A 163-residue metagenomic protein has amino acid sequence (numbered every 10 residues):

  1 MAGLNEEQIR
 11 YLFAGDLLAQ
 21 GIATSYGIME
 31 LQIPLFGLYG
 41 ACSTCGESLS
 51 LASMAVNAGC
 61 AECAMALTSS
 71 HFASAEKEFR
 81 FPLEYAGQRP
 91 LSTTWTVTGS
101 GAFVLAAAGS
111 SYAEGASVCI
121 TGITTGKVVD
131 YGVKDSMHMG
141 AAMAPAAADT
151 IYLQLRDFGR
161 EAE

Functional and structural regions predicted by a protein language model:
M1-L4, T44, A52, A146 (+1 more regions): Stable alpha-helical structural segments in soluble proteins, enriched in small hydrophobic residues
M1-S43, A162: Conserved beta-ketoacyl condensing-enzyme motif
A2-Y11, A58-T68, A113, D157 (+1 more regions): Structural signature of cysteine-dependent C-C bond-forming condensing enzymes
N5, G27-E30, T44, V56-C60 (+3 more regions): Solvent-exposed alpha-helices and their adjacent loops that cap or buttress functional pockets in soluble metabolic
G15-L31, S70, S74-F81, G109-T125 (+1 more regions): Acidic-glycine-rich active-site phosphate/pyrophosphate-binding loop
Y39-A66, L105, P145: Active-site-proximal alpha-helical scaffold in enzymes
S43, A58-F72, E78-E84, R89-P90: Glycine-rich anion/phosphate-binding loop at the beta-strand->alpha-helix junction
P82-L153, D157-E163: Condensing-enzyme catalytic core mediating Claisen C-C bond formation in acyl metabolism
